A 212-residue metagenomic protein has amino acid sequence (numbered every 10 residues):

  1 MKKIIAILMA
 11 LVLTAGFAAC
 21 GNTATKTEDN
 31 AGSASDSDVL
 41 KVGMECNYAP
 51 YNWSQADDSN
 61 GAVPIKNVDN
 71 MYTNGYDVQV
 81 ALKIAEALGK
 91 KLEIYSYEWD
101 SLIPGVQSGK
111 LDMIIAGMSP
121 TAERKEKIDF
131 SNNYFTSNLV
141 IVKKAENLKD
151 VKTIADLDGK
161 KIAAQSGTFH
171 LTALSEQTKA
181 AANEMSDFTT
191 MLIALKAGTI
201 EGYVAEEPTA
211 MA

Functional and structural regions predicted by a protein language model:
M1-V39: Short, low-complexity disordered leader/linker segments with a strong preference for bacterial N-terminal type II
D29-G32, S37-M118: Extracytoplasmic small-molecule ligand-binding "clamshell" domains of the periplasmic binding protein/Venus flytrap
E45-Y48, N70-Y72, P120, K144-L148 (+1 more regions): Short coil/turn segments
Q55-N67, A81-K90, F169-D187, L192 (+1 more regions): Ligand-binding cleft/hinge of the Venus flytrap
M71-Q79, S96-D100, A164-T168, M185-T189 (+2 more regions): Soluble non-cytosolic domains of exported or imported proteins
E86, K91-D156: Acidic, polar ligand-binding/catalytic clefts
G89-K91, Q107-A116, K160-K161, K196-T209: Alpha-to-beta junction loops
D100-S101, G117-K127, A173-E176, T189 (+2 more regions): A ligand-binding cleft/hinge motif common to bilobed small-molecule-binding domains
